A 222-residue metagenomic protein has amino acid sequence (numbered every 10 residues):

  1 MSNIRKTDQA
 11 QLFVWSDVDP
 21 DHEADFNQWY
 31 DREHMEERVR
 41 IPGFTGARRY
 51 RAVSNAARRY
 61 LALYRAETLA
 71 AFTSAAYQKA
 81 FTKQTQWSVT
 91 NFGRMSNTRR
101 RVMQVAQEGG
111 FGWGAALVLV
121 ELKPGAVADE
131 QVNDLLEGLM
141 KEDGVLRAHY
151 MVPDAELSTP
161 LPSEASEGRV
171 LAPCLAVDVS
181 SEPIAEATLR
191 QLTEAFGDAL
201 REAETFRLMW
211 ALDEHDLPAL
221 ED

Functional and structural regions predicted by a protein language model:
M1-D222: Macromolecular interaction modules
